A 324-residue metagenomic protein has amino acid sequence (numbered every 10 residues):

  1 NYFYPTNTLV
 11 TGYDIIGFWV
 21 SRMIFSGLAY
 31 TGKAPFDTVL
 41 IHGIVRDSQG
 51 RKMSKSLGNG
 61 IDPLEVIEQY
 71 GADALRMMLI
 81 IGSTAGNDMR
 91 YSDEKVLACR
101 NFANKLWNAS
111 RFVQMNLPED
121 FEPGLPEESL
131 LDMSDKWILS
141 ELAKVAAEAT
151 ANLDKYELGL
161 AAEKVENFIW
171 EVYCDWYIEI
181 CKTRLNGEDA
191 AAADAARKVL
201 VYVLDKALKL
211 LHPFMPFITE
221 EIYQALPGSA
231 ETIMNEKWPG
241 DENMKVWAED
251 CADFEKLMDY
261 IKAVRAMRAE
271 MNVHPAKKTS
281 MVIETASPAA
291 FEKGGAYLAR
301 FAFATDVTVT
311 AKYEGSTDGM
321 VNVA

Functional and structural regions predicted by a protein language model:
N1-T6, N87, E242-V246: Short glycine/proline-rich turn/loop motifs
P5-I15: The substrate-binding groove and active-site-proximal loops of carbohydrate-active enzymes, especially glycoside
I24-G27: Hydrophobic "lid/gating" helix adjacent to the active-site nucleophile that controls access to an acyl-thioester pocket
A29-E68, A72, E94-A324: Feature 926 captures the class I aminoacyl-tRNA synthetase adenylation module centered on the KMSKS loop
M77-M78, G82: Non-catalytic, structured segments within soluble enzyme domains
N87-K95: Short, solvent-exposed helix-loop connector elements
